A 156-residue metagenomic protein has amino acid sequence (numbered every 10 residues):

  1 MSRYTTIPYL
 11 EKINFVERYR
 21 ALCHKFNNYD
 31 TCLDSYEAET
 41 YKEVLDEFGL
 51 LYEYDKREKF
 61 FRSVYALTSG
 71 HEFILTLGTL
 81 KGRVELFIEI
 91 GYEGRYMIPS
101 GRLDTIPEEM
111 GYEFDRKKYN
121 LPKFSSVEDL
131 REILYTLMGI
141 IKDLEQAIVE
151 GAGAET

Functional and structural regions predicted by a protein language model:
M1-V16, A21-T40, S63-G70, G82-T156: Intrinsically disordered, low-complexity regulatory regions enriched in serine/threonine/proline and acidic residues
E43: Surface-exposed charge patches
D46-K59: Short secondary-structure junctions
G49-L50, S69-H71: Short alpha-helix boundary/capping elements
I74-L77: Heme-based O2/NO sensor domains and their adjacent alpha-helical segments, primarily globin folds but also including
